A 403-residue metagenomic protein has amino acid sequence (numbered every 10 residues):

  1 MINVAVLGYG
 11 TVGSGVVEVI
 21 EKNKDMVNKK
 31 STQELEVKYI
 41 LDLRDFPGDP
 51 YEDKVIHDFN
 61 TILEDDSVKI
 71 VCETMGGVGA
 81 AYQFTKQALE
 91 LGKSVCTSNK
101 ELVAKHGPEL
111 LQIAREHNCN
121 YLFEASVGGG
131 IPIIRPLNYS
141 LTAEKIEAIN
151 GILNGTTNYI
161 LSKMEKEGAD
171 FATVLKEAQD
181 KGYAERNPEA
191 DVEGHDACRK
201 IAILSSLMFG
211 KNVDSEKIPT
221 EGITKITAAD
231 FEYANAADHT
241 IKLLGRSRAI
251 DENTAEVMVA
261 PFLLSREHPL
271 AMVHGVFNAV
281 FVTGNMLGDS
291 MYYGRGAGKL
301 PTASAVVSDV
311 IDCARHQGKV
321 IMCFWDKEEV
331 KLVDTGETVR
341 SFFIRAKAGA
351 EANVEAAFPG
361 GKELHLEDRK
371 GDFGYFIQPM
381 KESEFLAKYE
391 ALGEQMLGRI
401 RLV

Functional and structural regions predicted by a protein language model:
M1-L91: N-terminal glycine-/serine-/threonine-rich beta1-alpha1-beta2 phosphate-ribose binding loop of Rossmann-like
Y82-Q87, K100-L137: Rossmann-fold NAD(P)-binding glycine/threonine-rich loop
S94-C96: A short hydrophobic/small-residue beta-strand
Y139-E193, A197-L204: Conserved anion/nucleotide-ligand pocket segment
L175-M272, F277-A279: Substrate-binding/catalytic subdomain of NAD(P)-dependent oxidoreductase enzymes
P261-N285, K299, G360-R369, P379: Low-complexity, glycine/alanine/valine/leucine- and proline-rich hydrophobic stretches
P269-F324, V330-E337: ATP-dependent carboxylate/acyl-activation modules
V310-V403: A conserved regulatory-domain signal marking ACT and ACT-like small-molecule sensing domains and adjacent regulatory
